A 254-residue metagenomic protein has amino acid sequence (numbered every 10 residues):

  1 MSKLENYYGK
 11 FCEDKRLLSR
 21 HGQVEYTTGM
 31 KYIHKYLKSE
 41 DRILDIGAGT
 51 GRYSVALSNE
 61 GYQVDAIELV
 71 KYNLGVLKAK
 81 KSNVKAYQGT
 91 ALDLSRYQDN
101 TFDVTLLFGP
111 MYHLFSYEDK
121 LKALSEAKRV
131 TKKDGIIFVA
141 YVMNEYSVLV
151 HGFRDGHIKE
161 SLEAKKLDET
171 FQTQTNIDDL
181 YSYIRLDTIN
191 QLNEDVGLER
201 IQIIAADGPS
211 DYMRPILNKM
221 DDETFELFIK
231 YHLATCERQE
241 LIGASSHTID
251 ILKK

Functional and structural regions predicted by a protein language model:
M1-S39, R52, A56: Conserved class I S-adenosyl-L-methionine
G51-D93: Class I SAM-dependent methyltransferase SAM/SAH-binding core
S95-T105: A short acidic, Gly/Pro-enriched loop at the edge of an enzyme's catalytic core that lines a small-molecule cofactor
V104-E118: A short SAM/SAH-binding and catalytic strip from SAM-dependent methyltransferases
L121-K133: A short glycine-rich, Lys/Arg-flanked "PGG" loop and its adjoining helix->strand segment in the class I
I137-K165: Conserved class I S-adenosyl-L-methionine
L180-V196, I203: Short alpha-helix
Q202-K254: A C-terminal cap/extension of S-adenosyl-L-methionine-dependent methyltransferases that defines the acceptor-substrate
